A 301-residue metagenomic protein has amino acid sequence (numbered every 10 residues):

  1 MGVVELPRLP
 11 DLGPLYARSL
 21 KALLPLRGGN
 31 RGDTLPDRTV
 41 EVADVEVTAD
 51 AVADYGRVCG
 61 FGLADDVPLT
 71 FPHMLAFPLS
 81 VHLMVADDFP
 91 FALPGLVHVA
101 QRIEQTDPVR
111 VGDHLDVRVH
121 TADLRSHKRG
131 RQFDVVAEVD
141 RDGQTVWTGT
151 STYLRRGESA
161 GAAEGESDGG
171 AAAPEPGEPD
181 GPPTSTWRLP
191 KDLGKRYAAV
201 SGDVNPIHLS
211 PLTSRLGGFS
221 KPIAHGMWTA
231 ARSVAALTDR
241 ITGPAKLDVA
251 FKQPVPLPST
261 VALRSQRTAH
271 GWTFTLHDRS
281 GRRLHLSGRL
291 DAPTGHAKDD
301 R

Functional and structural regions predicted by a protein language model:
M1-A100, G165, G169, E175-R240: Hot-dog-fold acyl-thioester-processing enzymes
M1-L26, N30, L79-V81, V99-A100 (+3 more regions): HotDog/MaoC-like acyl-thioester-processing domains
V42, T148, P244-K246: Hydrophobic residues on conserved beta-strands that form the core of alpha/beta folds
P68-T121, R129-R131, F219, T229-R264 (+1 more regions): Hydrophobic beta-strand-centered segment that forms part of the acyl-chain substrate-binding groove
